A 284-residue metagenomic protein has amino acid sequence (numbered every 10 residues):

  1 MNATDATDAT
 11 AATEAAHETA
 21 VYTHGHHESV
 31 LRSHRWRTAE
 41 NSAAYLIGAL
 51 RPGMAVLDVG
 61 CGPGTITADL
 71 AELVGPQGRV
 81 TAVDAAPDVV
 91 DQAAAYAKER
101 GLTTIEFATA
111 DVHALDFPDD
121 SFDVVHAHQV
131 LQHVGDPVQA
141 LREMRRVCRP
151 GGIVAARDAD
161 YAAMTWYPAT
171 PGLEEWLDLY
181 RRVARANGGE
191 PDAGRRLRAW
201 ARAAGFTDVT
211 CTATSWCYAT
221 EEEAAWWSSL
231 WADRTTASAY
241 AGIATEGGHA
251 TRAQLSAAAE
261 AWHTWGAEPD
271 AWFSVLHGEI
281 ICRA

Functional and structural regions predicted by a protein language model:
R35-M54, D69: Conserved alpha-helix/loop element of class I SAM-dependent methyltransferases that forms part of the SAM/SAH-binding
R51, G75, V134-G135, C148-P150: Helix-to-beta-strand junctions that scaffold the AdoMet/dcAdoMet cofactor pocket in Class I SAM-dependent enzymes
A55-V59, P63-A114: Class I SAM-dependent methyltransferase SAM/SAH-binding core
H113-V124: A short acidic, Gly/Pro-enriched loop at the edge of an enzyme's catalytic core that lines a small-molecule cofactor
D123-P137: A short SAM/SAH-binding and catalytic strip from SAM-dependent methyltransferases
V138-I153: A short glycine-rich, Lys/Arg-flanked "PGG" loop and its adjoining helix->strand segment in the class I
A155-A224: Conserved catalytic/acceptor-binding region of the Class I
D208-A284: Conserved Class I S-adenosyl-L-methionine
